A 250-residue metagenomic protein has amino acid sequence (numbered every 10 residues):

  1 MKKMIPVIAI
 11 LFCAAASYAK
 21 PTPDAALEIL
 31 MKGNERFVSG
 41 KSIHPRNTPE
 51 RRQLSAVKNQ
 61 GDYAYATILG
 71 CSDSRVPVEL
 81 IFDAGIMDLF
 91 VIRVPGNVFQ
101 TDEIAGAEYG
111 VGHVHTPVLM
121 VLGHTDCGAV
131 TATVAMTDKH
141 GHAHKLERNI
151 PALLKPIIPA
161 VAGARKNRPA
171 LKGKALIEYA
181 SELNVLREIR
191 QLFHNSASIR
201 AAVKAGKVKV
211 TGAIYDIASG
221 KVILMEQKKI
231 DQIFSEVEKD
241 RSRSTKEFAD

Functional and structural regions predicted by a protein language model:
M4-C13: Sec-dependent N-terminal signal peptides
I10, P77-L80, G106-A107: Short, charged beta->alpha transition segments
Y18-G61, I86-M87, G96-A105, G112-V114 (+1 more regions): Divalent-metal-activated hydrolytic enzyme cores
Q60-T67, C71-E79: Active-site alpha/beta core segments
Y65, H115-V118: Loop/turn elements at helix/coil->beta-strand transitions in domains of secreted/extracellular proteins
G70-R75, P95-V98, H124-C127: Short glycine-enriched loops at secondary-structure junctions
R75-I92: Catalytic core of membrane glycerolipid acyltransferases/transacylases, capturing the structured, soluble-facing
V121: Conserved functional hotspot residues or short segments at active or partner-binding sites across diverse domains
